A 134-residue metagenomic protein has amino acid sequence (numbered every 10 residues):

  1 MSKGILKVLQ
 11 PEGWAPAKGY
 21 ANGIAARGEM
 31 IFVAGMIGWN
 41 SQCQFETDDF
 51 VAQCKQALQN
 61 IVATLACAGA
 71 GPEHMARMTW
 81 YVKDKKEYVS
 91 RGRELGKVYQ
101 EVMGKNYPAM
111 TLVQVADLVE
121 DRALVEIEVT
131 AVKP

Functional and structural regions predicted by a protein language model:
M1-A76, V82-P134: N-terminal presequence-like segments and the immediate start of the first folded domain
